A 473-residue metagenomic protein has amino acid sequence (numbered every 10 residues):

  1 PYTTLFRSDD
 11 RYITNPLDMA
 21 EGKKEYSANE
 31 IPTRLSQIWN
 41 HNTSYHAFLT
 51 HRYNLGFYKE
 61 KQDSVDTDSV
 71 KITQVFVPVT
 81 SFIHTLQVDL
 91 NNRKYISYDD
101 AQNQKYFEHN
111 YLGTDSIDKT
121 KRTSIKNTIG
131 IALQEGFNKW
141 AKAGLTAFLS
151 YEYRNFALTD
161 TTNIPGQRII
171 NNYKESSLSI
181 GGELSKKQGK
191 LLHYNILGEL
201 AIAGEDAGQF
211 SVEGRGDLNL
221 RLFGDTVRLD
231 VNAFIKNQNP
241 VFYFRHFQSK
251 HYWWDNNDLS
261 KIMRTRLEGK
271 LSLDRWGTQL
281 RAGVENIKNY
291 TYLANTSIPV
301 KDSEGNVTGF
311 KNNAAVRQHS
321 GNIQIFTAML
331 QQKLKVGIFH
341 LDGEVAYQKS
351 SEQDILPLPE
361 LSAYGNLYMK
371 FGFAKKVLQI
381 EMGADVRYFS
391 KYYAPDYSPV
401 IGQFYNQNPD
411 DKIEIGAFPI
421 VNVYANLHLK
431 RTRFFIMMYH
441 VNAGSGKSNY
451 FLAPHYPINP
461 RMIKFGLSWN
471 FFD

Functional and structural regions predicted by a protein language model:
Y2-L5: Short, small-residue-biased leader/transition segments that mark boundaries at the very start of proteins
R7-N15, D115, H440: Poly-acidic low-complexity segments
D9-I13, M19-K24, T226-R228, N239-R245: Outer-membrane beta-barrel translocator/pore domains, especially the C-terminal barrels of Gram-negative outer-membrane
M19-L35, D255-L259: Surface-exposed acidic, glycine/proline-enriched linker/cap segments that occur as 15-30-residue helix-coil
Q37-I38, N42-D473: Exposed, low-structure sequence patches enriched in small/polar residues
